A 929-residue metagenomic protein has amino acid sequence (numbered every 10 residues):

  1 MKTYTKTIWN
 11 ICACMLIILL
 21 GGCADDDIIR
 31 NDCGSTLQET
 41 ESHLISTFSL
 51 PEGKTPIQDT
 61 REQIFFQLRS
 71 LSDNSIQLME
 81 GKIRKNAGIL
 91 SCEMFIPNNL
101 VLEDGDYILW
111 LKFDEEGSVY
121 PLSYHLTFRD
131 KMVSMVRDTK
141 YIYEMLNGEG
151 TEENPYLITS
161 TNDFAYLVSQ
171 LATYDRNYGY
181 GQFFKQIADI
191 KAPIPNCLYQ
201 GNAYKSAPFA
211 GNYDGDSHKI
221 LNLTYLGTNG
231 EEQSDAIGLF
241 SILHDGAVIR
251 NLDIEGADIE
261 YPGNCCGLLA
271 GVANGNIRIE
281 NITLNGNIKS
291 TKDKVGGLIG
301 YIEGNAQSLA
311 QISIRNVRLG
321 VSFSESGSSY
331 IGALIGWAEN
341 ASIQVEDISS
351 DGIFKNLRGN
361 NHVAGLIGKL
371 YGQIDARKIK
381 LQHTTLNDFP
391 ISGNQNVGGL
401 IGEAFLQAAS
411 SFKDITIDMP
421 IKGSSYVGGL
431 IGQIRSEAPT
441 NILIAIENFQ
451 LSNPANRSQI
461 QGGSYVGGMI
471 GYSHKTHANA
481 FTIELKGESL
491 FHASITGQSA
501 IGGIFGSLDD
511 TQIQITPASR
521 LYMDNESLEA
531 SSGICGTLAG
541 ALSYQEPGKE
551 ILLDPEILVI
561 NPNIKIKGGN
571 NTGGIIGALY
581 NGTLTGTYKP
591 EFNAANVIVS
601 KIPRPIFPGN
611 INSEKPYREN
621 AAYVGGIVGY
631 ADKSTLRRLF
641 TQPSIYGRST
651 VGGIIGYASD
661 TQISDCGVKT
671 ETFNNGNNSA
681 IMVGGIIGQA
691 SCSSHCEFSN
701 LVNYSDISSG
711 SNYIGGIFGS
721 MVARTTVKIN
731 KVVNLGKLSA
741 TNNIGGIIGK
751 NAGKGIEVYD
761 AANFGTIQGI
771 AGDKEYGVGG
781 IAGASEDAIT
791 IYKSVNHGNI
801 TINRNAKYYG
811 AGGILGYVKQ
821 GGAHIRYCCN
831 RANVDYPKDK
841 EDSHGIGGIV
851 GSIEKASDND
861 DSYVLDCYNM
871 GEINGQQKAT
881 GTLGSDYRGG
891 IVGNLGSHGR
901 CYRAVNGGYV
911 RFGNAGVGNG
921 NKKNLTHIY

Functional and structural regions predicted by a protein language model:
K2-C12: Bacterial N-terminal signal peptides that target proteins for export
I11-L20: Bacterial N-terminal signal peptides
L19-S49, K131-I142: Bacterial Sec-dependent N-terminal signal peptides
T40-S46, I64, Y902, T926: Short structural boundary motif marking the start of a folded domain
S46-T60: Structural motif
T60-G117, L122: Tryptophan-paired
D114-I142: Structured interaction patches on ligand/partner-binding surfaces of diverse proteins
Y141-Y929: Surface-exposed repetitive/solenoidal architectures
